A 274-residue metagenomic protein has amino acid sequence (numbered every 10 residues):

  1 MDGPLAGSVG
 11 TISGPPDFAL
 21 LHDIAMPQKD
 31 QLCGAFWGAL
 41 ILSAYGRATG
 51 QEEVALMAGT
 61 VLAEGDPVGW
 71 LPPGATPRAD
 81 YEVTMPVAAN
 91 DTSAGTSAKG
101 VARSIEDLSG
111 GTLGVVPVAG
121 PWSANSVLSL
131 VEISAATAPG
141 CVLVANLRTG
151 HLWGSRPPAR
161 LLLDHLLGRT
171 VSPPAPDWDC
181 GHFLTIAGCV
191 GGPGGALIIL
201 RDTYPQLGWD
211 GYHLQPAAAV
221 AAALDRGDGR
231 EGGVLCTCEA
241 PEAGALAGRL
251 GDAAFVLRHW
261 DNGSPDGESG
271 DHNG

Functional and structural regions predicted by a protein language model:
D2-C141, R230-E231, C238-G267: Cysteine-nucleophile protease catalytic domains, especially the papain-like/related folds used in DUB/UBL proteases
L40, T149-L152, P205-Q206: Solvent-exposed loop/turn segments at secondary-structure junctions within structured extracellular/periplasmic domains
A44, G154-R156, W209-G211: Generic domain-boundary/flexible-linker signal
G46, Q51, P158, I199-D202 (+1 more regions): A generic "cationic amphipathic patch" detector
V68-G69, L162, Q215-A219: Short, charged/polar low-complexity linear motifs in solvent-exposed/disordered segments
A124-R201: Active-site-adjacent substructure of cysteine-protease-like catalytic cores
L167-G181, G188-G274: Noncatalytic regulatory segments and standalone regulatory/sensor domains
